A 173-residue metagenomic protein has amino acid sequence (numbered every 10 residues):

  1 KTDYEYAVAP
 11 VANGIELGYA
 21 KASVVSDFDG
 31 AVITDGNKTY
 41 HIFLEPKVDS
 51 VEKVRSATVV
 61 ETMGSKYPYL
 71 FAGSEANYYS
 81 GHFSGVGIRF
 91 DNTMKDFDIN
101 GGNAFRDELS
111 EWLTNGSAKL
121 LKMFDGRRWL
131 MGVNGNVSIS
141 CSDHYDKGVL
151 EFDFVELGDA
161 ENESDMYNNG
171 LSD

Functional and structural regions predicted by a protein language model:
K1-L17: Beta-strand-rich modules
E16-D173: Extracellular/virion structural assembly segments
